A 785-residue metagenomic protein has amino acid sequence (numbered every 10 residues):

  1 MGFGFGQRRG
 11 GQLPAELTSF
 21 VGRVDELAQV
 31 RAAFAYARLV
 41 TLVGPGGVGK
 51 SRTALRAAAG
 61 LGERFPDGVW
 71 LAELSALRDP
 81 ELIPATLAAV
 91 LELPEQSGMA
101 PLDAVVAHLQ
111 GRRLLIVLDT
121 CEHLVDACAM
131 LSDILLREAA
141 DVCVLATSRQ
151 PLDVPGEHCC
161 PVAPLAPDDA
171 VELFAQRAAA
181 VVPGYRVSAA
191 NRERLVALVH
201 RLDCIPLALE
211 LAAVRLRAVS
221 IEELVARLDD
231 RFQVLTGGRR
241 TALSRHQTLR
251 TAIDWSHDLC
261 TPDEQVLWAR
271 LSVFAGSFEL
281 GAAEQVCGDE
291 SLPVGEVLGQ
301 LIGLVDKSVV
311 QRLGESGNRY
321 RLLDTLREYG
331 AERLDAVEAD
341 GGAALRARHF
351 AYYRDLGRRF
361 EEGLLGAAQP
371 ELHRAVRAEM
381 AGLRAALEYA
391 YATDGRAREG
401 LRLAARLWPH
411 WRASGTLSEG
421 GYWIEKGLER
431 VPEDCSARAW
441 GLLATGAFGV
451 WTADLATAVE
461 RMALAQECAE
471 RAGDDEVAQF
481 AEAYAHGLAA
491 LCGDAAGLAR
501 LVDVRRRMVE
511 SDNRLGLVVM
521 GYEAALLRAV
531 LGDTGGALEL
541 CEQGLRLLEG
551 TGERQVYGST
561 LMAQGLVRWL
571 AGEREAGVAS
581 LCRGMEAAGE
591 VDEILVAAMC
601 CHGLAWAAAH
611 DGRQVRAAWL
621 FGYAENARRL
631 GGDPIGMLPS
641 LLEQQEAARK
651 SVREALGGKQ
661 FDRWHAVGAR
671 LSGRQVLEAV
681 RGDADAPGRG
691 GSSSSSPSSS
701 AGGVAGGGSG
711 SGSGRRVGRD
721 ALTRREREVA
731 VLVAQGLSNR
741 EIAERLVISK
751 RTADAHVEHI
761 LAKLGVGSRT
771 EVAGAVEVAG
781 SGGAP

Functional and structural regions predicted by a protein language model:
M1-T416, E425, H602-G603, A608-Q614 (+1 more regions): Aliphatic-rich helical/repeat scaffold segments used for oligomerization and domain docking
L13-L17, D683-V731: Regulatory hinge/linker segments at domain boundaries that couple sensory/effector modules to output domains
L243, D324-R327, A331-D335, D340-E429 (+4 more regions): Amphipathic helix-loop-helix modules that constitute alpha-helical solenoid scaffolds
E315, A375, E379, G395-R396 (+10 more regions): Short coil/turn linker motifs that delimit alpha-helical repeat modules in TPR/alpha-solenoid proteins
G363, L401-G415, A437-D454, E476-D494 (+6 more regions): Tandem amphipathic alpha-helical repeat scaffolds
L387-E388, E425-E429, A463-D474, V502-N513 (+3 more regions): Amphipathic alpha-helical segments of tetratricopeptide repeats
G420, A458, G497-L498, A537 (+2 more regions): Single-residue signature of alpha-solenoid repeat helices
G706, G710-P785: Helix-turn-helix DNA-binding segment
